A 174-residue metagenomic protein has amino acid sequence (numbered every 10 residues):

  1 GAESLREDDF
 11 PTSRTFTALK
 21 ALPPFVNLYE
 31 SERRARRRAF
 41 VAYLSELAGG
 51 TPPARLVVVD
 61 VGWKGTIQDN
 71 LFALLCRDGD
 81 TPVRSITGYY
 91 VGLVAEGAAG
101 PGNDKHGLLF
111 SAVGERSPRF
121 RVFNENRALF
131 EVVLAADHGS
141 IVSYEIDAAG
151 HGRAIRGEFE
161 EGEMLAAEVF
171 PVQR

Functional and structural regions predicted by a protein language model:
G1-R174: Long, contiguous domain-sized segments
